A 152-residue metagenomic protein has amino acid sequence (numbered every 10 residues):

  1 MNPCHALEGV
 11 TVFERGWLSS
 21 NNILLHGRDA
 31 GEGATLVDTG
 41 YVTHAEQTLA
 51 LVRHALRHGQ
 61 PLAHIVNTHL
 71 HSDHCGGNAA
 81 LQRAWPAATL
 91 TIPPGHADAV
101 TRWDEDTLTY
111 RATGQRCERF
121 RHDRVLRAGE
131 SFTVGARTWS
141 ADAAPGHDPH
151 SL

Functional and structural regions predicted by a protein language model:
M1-Q60, G76, R119-L152: Catalytic core of the metallo-beta-lactamase
Y41-E46, R53-T133: Active-site HxH/HxHxD metal-binding segment of metal-dependent hydrolases
